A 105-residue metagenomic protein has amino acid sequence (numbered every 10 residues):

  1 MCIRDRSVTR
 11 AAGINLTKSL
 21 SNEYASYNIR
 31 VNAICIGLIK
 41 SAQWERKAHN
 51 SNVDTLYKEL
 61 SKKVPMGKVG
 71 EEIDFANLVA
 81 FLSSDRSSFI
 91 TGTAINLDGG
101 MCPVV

Functional and structural regions predicted by a protein language model:
M1-I3: Short, small-residue-biased leader/transition segments that mark boundaries at the very start of proteins
T9-R10, T17: Active-site helix of classical SDR
I14, C35-R46: Short, flexible catalytic-loop segment of classical short-chain dehydrogenase/reductase
N22-S26, S88: Alpha-helical segment proximal to the catalytic Tyr-Lys
R30-K40, S83-R86, N96-D98: Conserved SDR Rossmann-fold cofactor-binding beta-strand/turn motif
A48-V64: A short C-terminal helix-loop "cap" of Rossmann-like NAD(P)-dependent dehydrogenase/epimerase domains
V64-F75, R86: A conserved structural motif in NAD(P)-dependent oxidoreductases
A80, T91-V105: Short C-terminal tail/terminal secondary-structure segment of NAD(P)H-dependent dehydrogenase/reductase domains
